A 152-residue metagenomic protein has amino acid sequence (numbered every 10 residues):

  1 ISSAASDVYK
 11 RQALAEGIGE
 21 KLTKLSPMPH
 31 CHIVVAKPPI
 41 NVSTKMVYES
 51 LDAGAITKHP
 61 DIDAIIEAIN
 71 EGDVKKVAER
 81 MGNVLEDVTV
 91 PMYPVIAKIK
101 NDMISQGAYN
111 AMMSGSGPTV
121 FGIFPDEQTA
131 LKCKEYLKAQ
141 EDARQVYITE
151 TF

Functional and structural regions predicted by a protein language model:
I1-A5, Y9: Single conserved hydrophobic/aromatic residue that forms the stacking wall/gate of nucleotide- or nucleobase-binding
A15-N110, P125-Q128, K134-K138, Y147-F152: Conserved, helical-rich catalytic subdomain that frames metal- and/or nucleotide-binding sites in enzyme alpha/beta
M113, G122: Conserved SAM-binding loop
